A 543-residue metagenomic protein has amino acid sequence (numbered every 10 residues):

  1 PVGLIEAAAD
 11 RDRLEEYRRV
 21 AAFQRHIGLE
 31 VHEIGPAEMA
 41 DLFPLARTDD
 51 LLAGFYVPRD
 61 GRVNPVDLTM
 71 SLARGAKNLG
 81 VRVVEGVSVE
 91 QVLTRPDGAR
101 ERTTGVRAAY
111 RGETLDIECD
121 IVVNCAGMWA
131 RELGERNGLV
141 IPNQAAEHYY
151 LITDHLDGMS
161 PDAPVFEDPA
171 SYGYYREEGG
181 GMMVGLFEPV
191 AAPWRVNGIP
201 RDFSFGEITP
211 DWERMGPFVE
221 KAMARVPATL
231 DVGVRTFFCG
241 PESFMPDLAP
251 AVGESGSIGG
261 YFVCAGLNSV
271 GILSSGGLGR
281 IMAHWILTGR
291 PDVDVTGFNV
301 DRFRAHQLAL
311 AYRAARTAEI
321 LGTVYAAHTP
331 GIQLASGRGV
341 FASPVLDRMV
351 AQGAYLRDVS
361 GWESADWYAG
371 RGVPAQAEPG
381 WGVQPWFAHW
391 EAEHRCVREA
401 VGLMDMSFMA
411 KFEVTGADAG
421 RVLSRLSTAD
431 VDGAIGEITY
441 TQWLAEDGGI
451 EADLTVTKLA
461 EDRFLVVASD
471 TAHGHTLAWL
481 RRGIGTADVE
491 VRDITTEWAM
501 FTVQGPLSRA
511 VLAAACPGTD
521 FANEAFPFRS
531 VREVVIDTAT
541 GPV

Functional and structural regions predicted by a protein language model:
P1-L42, A170-Y175, G179-G181, D202 (+5 more regions): Dinucleotide-binding Rossmann-like beta1-alpha1 core, especially the glycine-rich loop that anchors the ADP
I5-E6, N137-P161, P217-F218, A410-E413: Central beta-strand plus flanking loop segment that forms part of the substrate or channel wall within the catalytic
A9-L79, V84-E85, E90-R102, G179 (+1 more regions): Flavin (FAD/FMN) cofactor-binding and adjacent substrate-gating region of FAD-dependent oxidoreductase domains
P65, A170, G179, R201-F341: C-terminal catalytic lobe of FAD-dependent flavoproteins
Y110-I121: Core beta-strand elements of the Rossmann-like FAD/NAD(P) dinucleotide-binding domain in flavoenzyme oxidoreductases
N124-L139: Flavin (primarily FAD) binding-site architecture
E135, L151-P193, P210-E213, K221-R225: Mid-domain catalytic core of redox enzymes that form a hydrophobic substrate pocket/lid adjacent to a catalytic redox
V293, V300-V543: Glycine/proline-enriched, intrinsically flexible loops and inter-domain linkers
